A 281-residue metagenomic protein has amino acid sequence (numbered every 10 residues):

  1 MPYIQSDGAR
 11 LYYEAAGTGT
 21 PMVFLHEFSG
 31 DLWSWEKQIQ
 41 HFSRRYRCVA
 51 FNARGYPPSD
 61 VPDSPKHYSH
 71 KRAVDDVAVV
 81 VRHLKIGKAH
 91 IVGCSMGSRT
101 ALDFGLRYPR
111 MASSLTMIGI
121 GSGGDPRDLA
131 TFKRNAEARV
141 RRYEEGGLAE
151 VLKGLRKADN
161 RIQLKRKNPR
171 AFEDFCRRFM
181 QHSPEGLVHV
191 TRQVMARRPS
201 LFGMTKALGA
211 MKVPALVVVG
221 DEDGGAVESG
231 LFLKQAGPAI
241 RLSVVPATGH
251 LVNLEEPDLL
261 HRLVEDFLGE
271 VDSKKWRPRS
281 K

Functional and structural regions predicted by a protein language model:
A9-K66, V80: Conserved HGGG/HGGXW glycine-rich cap/lid loop of the alpha/beta-hydrolase fold
Q40, V49-V92, M96, R262-E265: Active-site loop/oxyanion-hole signature of alpha/beta-hydrolase fold enzymes
T100-F104: Hydrolases whose catalytic domains are alpha/beta-hydrolase-1, hotdog thioesterase, or metallo-beta-lactamase-like
L106-R107, M111-G146, E150: Flexible "cap/lid" loop of the alpha/beta hydrolase fold
P126-T131, E145-A207: Conserved alpha/beta-hydrolase catalytic His-Asp/Glu region
M211, V217-V219: Short beta-strand/loop motif that positions the catalytic acidic residue of the alpha/beta-hydrolase fold
G224-S229: Conserved alpha/beta-hydrolase "acid-adjacent" motif
A239-K281: Catalytic active-site module of serine/aspartate enzymes centered on a nucleophile-bearing elbow/loop
